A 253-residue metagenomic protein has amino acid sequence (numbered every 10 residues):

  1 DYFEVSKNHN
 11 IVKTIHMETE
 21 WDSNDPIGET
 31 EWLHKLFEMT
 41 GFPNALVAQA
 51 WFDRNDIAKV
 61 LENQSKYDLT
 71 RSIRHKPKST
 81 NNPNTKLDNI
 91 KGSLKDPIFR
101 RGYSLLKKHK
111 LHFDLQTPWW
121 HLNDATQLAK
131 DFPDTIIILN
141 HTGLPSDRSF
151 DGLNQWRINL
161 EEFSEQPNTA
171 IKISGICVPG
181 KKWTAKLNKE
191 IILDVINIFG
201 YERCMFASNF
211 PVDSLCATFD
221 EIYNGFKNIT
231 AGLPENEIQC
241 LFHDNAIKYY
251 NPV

Functional and structural regions predicted by a protein language model:
D1-F37, N224: An N-terminally biased module of ancient metal coordination in phosphate/nucleic-acid-related enzymes
D1-N8, V12-K13, L193-D194, I198-M205 (+1 more regions): Mid-to-C-terminal alpha-helical segments outside catalytic/metal-binding sites
T14, L46, L106, H141 (+4 more regions): Conserved, mostly hydrophobic/aromatic
T19, A50, P77, T142 (+1 more regions): Active-site metal-binding loops of divalent metal-dependent hydrolases
W21-N24, R54, P145-R148, V178-K181 (+1 more regions): Short, small-residue-enriched loops and turns at beta-alpha junctions that line or gate enzyme active sites
N24-W120, Q127, K172-C177: Active-site gating/metal-coordination segments in enzymes
P26-F42, T126-I138, N188-F199, I222-A231: Short, electropositive alpha-helical surface patch
N89-M205: Catalytic pocket-lining loop regions of alpha/beta-barrel enzymes, especially the amidohydrolase/enolase/GH5 lineages
